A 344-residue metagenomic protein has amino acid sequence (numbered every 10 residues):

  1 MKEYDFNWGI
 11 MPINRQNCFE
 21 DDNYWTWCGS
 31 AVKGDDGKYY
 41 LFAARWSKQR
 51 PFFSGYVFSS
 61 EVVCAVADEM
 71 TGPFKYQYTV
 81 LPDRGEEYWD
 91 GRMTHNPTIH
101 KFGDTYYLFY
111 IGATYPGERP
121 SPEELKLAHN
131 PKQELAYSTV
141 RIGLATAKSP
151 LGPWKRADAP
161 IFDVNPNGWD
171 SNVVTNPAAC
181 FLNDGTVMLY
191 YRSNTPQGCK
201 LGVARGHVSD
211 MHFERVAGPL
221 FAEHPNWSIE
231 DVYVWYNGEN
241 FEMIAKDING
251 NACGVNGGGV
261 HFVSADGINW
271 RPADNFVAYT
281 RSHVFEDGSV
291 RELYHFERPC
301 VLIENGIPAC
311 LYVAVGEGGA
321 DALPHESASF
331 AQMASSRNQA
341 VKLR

Functional and structural regions predicted by a protein language model:
M1-R344: Carbohydrate-active catalytic/glycan-binding domains of CAZyme proteins, especially the secreted or lumenal ectodomains
